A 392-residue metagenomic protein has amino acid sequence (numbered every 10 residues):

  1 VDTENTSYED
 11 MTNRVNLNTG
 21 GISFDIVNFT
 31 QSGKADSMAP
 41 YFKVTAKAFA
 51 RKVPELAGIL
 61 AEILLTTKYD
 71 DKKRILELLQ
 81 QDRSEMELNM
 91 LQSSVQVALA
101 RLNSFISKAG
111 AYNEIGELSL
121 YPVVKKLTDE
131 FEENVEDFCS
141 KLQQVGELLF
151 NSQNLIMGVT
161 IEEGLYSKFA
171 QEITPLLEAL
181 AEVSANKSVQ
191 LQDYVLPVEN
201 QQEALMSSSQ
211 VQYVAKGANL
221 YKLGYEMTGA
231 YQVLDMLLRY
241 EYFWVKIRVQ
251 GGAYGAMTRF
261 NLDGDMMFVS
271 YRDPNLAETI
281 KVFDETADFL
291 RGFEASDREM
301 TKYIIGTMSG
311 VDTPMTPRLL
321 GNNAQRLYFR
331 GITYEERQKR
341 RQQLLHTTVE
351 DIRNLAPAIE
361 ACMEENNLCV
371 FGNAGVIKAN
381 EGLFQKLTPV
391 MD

Functional and structural regions predicted by a protein language model:
V1-V15, G58-A61, E226-L237: Active/ligand-binding-proximal structured segments within catalytic/core domains that scaffold catalytic residues
D10-D193, Q250-D392: Charge-rich, well-structured scaffold segments of protease-associated domains
T174-N200, A204-Y231: Prokaryote-biased recognition of long, low-complexity C-terminal linker/tail segments that are poorly structured
